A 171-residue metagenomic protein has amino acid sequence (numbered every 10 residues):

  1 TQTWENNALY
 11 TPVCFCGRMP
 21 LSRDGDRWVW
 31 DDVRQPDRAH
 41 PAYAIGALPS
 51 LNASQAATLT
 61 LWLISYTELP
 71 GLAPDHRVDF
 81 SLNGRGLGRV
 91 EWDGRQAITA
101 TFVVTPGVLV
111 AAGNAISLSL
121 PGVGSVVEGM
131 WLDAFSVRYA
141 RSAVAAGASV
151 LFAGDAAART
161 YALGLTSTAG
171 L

Functional and structural regions predicted by a protein language model:
T1-L171: Structured catalytic cores of large enzymes
